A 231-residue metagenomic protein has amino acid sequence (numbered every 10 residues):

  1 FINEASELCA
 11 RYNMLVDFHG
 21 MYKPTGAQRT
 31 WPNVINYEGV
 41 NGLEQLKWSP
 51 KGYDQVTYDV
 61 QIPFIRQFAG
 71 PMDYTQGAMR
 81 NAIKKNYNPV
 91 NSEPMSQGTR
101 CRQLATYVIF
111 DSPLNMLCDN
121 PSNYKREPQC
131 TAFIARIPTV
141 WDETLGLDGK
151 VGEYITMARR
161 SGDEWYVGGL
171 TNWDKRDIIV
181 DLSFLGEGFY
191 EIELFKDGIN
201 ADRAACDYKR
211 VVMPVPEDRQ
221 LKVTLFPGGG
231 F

Functional and structural regions predicted by a protein language model:
F1-M95: Aromatic- and carboxylate-enriched substrate-binding clefts and catalytic-loop regions of carbohydrate-active enzymes
N13-G20, L43-K47, P113-E127, W141-L145 (+1 more regions): Acidic/polar loop patches that form or flank catalytic/metal-binding clefts of enzymes that bind anionic ligands
V16, I109, V167, G228: Conserved, mostly hydrophobic/aromatic
E93, R102-P121: Catalytic domains of carbohydrate-active enzymes that cleave complex glycans
D119-Y166, L170, D202-C206: Glycan-recognition and catalytic regions of carbohydrate-active enzymes
V151-Y190, F231: Carbohydrate-binding surface patches
L194-D218: Solvent-exposed beta-strand/loop surfaces of large extracellular or lumenal domains
V212-F231: C-terminal beta-strand-rich structural cap/linker in extracellular carbohydrate-active enzymes
